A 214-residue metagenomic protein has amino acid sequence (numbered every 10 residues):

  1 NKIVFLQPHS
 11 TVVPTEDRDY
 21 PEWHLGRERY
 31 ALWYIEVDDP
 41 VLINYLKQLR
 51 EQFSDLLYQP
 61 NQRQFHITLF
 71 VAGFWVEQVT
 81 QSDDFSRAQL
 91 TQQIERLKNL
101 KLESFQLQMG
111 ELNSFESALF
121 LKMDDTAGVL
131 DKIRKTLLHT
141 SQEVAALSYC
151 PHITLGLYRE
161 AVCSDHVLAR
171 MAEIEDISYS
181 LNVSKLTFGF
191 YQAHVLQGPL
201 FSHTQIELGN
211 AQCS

Functional and structural regions predicted by a protein language model:
N1-S214: Histidine-dependent nucleotide/RNA phosphoesterase domain, centered on the 2H-phosphoesterase fold with its duplicated
